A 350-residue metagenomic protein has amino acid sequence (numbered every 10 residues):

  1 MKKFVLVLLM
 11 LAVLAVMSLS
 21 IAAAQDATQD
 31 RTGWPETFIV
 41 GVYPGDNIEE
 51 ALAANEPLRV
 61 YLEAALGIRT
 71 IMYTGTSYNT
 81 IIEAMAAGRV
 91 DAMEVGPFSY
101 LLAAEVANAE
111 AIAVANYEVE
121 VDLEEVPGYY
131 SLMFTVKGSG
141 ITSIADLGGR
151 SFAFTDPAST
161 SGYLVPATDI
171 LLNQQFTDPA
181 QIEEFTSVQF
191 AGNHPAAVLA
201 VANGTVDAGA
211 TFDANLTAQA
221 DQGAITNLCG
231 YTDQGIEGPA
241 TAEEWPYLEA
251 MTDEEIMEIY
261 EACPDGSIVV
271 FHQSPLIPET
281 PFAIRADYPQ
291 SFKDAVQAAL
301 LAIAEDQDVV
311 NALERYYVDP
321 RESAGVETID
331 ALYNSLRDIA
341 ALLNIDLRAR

Functional and structural regions predicted by a protein language model:
M1-L9: Bacterial N-terminal signal peptides that target proteins for export
L8-S18: Bacterial N-terminal signal peptides
S18-T28: Sec-dependent signal peptide cleavage junction
D30-F38, D46-P57, Q234-T252, A283-R350: An extracytoplasmic/periplasmic, membrane-proximal ligand-sensing/linker region
I39-A65, G75, F98, E125-N203 (+2 more regions): Bilobed "Venus flytrap"/periplasmic-binding protein-like clamshell domains and structurally analogous long
V42-P44, T74-Y78, R89-N108, A115-E118 (+3 more regions): Beta->alpha turn/N-cap motifs
A109-V126, S267-Q273: A structural signal for short loop-to-beta-strand junctions that line the ligand-binding cleft of periplasmic/secreted
A158-P289: Pocket-lining segment of extracytoplasmic ligand-binding domains
